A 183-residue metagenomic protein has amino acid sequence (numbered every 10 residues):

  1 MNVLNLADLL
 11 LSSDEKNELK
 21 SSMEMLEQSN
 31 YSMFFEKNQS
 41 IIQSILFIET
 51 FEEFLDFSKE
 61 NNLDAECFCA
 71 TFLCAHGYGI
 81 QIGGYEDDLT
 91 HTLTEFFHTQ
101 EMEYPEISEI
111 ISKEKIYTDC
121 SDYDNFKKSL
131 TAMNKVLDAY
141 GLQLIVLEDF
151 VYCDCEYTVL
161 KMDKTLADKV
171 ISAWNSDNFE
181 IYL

Functional and structural regions predicted by a protein language model:
M1-P105: N-terminal "domain-start" segment
K16, K20, K37, K59 (+5 more regions): Context-gated lysine
I80-D149: Surface-exposed, low-hydrophobicity interaction/linker segments
S121-L183: Acidic, proline/glycine-rich low-complexity IDRs
